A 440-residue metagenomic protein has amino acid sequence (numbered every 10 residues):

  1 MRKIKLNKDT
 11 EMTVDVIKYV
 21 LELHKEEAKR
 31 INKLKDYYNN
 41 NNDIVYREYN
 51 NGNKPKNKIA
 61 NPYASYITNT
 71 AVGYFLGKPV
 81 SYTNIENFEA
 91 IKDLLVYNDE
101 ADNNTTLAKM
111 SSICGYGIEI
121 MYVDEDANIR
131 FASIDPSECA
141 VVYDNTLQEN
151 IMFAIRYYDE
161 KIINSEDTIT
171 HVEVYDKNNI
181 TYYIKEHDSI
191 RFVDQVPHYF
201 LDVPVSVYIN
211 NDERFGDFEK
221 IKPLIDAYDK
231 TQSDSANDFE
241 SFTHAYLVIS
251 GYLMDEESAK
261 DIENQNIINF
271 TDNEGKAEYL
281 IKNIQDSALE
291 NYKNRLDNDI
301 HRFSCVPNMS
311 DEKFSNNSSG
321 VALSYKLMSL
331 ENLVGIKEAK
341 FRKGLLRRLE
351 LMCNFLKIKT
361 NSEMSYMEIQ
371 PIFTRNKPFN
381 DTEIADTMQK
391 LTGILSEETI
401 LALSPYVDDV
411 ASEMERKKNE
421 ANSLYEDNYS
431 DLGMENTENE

Functional and structural regions predicted by a protein language model:
M1-E26, S250-G251, K418-E440: Leucine-centric amphipathic alpha-helical interface motifs
M1-R130: Extended, helix-rich architectural segments
N32-N42, Y46, G52, L289 (+6 more regions): Hydrophobic alpha-helical segments and helix-packing faces
N87, L95-N104, S111, K220 (+6 more regions): Short amphipathic alpha-helical segments
K109, Y279-E290, E331-E338, K390: Short, charged/polar micro-motifs that form catalytic or ligand-binding hotspots
I113, I118-N211: Extended, regular secondary-structure scaffolds
V193-A322: Extended, charged amphipathic alpha-helical segments
I268, R295-E440: C-terminal helix-loop subdomains that flank or include functional centers
